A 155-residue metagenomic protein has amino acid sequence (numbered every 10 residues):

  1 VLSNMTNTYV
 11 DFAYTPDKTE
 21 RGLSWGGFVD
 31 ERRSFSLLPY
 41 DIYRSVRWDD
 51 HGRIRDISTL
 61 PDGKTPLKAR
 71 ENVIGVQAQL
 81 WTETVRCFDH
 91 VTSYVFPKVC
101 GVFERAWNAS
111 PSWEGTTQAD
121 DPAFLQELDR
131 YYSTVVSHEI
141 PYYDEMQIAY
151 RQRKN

Functional and structural regions predicted by a protein language model:
V1-N155: Substrate-binding groove of N-acetylhexosamine-processing glycoside hydrolases
